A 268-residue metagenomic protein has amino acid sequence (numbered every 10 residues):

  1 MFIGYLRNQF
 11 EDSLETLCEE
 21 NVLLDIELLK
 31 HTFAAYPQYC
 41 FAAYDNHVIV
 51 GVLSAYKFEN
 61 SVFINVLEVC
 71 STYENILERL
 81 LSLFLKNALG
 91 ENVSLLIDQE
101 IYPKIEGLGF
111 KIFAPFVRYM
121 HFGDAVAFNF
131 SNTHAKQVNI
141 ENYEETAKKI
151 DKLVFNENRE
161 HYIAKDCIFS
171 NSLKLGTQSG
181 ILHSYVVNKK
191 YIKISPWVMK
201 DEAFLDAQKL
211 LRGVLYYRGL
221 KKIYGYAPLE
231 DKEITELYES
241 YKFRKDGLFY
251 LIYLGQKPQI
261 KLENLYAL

Functional and structural regions predicted by a protein language model:
M1-P37, F41-D45, F110-I192: Amide-forming acyltransferase catalytic core, primarily the GNAT-like/NAT-type and related acyltransferase folds
P37-Q38, L89-G90, G219-L220: Short, high-confidence coil segments that cap the C-terminus of an alpha-helix and link into the following beta-strand
F41, G51-L53, L67, G180-L182 (+1 more regions): Conserved GNAT-family N-acetyltransferase fold
Y56, N60-T72, K190-E202: Conserved acetyl-CoA binding element of GNAT-fold acetyltransferases
N65-L67, Y73-L81, A88-E100: Hydrophobic/aromatic-rich structural module bridging two neighboring secondary-structure elements via a short loop
T72-A88, A203-Y216, E236: Conserved acetyl-CoA-binding loop-helix of GNAT-fold acetyltransferases
L96-Q99, P103, L108-T133, Y224-L268: Active-site/acyl-donor-binding loops of N-acyltransferases
L182-H183, I192-V198, E202-Y216, K222-Y226: Flexible loop/N-cap segments at domain edges
